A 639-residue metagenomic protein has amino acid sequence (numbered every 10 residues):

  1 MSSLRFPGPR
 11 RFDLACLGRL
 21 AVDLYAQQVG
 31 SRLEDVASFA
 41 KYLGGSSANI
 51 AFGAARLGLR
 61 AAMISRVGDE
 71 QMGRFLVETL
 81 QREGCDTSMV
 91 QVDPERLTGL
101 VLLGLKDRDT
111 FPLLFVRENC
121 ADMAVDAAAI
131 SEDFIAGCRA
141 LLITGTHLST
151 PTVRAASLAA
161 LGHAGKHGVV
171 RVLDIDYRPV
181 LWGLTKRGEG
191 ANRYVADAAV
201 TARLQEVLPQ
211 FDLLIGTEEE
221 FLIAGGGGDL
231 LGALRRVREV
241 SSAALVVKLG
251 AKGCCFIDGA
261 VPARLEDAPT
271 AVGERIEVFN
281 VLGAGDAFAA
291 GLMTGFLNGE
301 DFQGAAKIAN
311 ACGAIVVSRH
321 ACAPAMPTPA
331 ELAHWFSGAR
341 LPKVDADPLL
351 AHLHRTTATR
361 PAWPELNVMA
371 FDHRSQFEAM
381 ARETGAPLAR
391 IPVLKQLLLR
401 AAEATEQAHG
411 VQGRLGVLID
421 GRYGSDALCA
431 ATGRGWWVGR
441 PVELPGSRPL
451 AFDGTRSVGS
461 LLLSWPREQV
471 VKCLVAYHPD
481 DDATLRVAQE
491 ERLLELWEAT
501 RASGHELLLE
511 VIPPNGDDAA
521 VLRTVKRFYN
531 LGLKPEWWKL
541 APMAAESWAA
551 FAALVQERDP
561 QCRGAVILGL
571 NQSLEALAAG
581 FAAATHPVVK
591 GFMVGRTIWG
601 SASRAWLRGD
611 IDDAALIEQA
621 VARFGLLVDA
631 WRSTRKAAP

Functional and structural regions predicted by a protein language model:
M1-A15, H163-K166, A199, G226-L349: Conserved phosphate-binding/catalytic region of the ribokinase-like
S2-D86, D109, V125, E277 (+1 more regions): Glycine-rich phosphate/adenosyl-contacting loop at the front of the ribokinase-like
R60-G145, V169, A333-R340: Conserved N-terminal subdomain of the carbohydrate kinase-like
A140, V170-V172, L213, A244-V246 (+8 more regions): Structural preference for beta-strand elements that scaffold enzyme active sites
A140-R236, A243, A251-A260, E510-V511: Conserved beta-alpha-beta core of the PfkB/ribokinase-like small-molecule kinase fold
P342-L485, E575-G591, R596, G600-P639: Alpha/beta catalytic barrel-like cores
R400, R456-V470, L485, E490-L493 (+6 more regions): Alpha/beta enzyme core
T432-E443, Q489-L507, A549-I567, E618-S633: Alpha-helix-loop-beta-strand connector modules within alpha/beta enzyme cores
